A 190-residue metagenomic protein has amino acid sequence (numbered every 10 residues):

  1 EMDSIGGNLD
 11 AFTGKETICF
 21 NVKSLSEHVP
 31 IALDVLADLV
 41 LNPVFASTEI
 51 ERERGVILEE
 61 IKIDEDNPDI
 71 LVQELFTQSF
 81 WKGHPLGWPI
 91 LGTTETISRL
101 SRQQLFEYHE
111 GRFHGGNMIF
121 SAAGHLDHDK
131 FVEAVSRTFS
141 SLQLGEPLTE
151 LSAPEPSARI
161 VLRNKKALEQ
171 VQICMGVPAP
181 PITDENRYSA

Functional and structural regions predicted by a protein language model:
E1-P147, R163, E169-C174, A179-P180: Charge-rich, well-structured scaffold segments of protease-associated domains
E150-R159: Short proline/glycine- and acidic-rich turn/helix-capping motifs at secondary-structure junctions
N186-A190: Short, intrinsically disordered, charge-balanced linker/junction segments flanking boundaries in proteins
